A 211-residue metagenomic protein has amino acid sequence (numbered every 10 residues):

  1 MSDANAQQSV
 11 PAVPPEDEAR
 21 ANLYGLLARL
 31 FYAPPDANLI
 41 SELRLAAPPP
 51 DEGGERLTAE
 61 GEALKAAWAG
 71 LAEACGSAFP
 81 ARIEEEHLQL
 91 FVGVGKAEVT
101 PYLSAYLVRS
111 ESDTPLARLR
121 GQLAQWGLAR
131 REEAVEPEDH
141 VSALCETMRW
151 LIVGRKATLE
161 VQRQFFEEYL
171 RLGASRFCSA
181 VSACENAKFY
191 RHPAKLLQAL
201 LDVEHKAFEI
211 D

Functional and structural regions predicted by a protein language model:
S2-D211: Charged, alpha-helix-forming regions
